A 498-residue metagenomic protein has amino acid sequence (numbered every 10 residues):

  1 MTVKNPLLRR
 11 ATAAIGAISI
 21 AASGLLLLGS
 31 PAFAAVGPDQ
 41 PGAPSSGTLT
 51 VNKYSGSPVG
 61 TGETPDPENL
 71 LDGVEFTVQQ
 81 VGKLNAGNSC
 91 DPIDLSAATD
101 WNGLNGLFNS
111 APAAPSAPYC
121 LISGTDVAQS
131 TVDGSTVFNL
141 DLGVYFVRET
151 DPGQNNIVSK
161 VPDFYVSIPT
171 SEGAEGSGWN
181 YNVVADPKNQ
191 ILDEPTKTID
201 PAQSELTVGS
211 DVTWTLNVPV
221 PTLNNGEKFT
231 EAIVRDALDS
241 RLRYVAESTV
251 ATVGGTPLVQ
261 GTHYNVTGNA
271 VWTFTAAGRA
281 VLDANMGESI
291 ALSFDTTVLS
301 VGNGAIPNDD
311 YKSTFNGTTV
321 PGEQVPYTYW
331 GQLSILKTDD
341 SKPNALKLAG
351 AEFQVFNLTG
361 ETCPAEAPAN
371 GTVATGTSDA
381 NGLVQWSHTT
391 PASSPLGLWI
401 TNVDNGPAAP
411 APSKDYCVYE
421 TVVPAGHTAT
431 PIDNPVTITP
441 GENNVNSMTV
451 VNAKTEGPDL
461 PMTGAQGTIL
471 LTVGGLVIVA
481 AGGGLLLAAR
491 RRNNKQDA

Functional and structural regions predicted by a protein language model:
T2-A498: Solvent-exposed loop/turn and edge beta-strand elements of beta-rich ligand-binding domains
